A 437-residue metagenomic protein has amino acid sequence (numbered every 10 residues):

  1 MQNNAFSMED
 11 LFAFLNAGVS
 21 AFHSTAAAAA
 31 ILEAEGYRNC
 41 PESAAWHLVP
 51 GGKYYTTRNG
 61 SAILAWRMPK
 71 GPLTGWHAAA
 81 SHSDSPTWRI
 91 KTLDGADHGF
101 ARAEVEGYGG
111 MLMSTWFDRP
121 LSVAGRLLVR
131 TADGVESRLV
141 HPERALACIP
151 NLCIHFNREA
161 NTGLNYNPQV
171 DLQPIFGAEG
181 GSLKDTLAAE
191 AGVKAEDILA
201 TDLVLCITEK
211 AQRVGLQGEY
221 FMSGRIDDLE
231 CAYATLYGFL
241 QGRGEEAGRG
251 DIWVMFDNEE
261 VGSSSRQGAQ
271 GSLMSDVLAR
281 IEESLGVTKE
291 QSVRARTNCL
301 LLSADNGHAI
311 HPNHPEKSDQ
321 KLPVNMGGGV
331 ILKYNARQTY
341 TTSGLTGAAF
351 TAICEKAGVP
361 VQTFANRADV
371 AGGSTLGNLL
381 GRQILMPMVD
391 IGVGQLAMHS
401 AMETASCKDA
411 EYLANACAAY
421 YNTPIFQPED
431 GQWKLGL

Functional and structural regions predicted by a protein language model:
M1-L437: N-terminal hydrophobic/helix-forming segments and targeting peptides
